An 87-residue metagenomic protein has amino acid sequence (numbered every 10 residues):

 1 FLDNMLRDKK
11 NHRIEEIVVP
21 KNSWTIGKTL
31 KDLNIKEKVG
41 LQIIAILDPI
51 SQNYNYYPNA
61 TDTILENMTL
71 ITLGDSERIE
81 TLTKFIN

Functional and structural regions predicted by a protein language model:
F1-W24: Flexible, Lys/Arg-rich cytosolic regulatory linkers and terminal tails that connect or flank
E16, K21-I86: Cytosolic Rossmann-like ligand/nucleotide-binding regulatory domains
